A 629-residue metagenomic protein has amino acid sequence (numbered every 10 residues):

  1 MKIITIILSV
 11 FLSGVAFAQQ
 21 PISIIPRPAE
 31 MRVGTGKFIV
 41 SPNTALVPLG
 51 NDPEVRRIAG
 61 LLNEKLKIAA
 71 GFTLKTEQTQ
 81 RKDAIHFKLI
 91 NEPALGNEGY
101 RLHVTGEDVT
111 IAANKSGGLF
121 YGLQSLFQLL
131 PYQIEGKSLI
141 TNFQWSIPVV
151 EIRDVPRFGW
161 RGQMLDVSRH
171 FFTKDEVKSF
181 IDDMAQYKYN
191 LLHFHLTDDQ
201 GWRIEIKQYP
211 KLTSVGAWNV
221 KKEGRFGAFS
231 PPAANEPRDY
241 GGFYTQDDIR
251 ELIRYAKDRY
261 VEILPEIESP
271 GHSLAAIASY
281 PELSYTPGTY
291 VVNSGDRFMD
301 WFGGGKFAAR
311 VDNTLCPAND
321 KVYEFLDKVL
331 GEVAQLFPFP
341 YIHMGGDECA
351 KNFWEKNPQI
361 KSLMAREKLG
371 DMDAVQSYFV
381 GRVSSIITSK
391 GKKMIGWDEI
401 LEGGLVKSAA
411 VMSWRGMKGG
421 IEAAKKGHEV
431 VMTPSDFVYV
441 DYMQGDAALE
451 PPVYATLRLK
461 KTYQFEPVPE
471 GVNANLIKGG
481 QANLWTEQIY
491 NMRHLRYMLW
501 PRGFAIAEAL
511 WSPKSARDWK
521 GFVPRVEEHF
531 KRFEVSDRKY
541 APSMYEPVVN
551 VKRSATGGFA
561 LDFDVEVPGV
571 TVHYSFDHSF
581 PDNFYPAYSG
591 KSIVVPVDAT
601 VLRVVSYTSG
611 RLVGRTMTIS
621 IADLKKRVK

Functional and structural regions predicted by a protein language model:
M1-S23: Bacterial Sec-dependent N-terminal signal peptides
Q19-F158, H494, A509-S536: Contiguous, structured surface segment used for ligand recognition
P26, E30-K37, V47, P513 (+1 more regions): Short, compositionally stereotyped local motifs that mark structural "simplifiers"
E54-V55, F171-T173, D199-E205, P270-A276 (+7 more regions): Flexible loop/turn segments at secondary-structure boundaries
P93-E324, K328-Y341, R382, I386 (+1 more regions): Feature activates predominantly on carbohydrate-active enzymes
A278, G303-A409, W414-K425: Active-site neighborhood of glycoside hydrolase catalytic domains
K393-A409, R415-D562: Flexible, acidic glycine-rich loops studded with aromatic residues
